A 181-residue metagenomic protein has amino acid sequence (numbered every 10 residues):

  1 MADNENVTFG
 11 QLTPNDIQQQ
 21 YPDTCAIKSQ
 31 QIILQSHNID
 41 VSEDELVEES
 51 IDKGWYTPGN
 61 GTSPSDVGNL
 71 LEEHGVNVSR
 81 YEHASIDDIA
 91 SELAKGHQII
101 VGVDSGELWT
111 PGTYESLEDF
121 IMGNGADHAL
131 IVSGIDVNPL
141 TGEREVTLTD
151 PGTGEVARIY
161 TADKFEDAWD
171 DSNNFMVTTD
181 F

Functional and structural regions predicted by a protein language model:
M1, E5-N6, T57, T113 (+1 more regions): Noncatalytic regulatory segments and standalone regulatory/sensor domains
A2-I89, A94-H97, D170-F181: Cysteine-nucleophile protease catalytic domains, especially the papain-like/related folds used in DUB/UBL proteases
V78, L108-T110: Short, ligand-facing micro-motifs at secondary-structure edges
E82-S85, V103-E107, G134-D136, D150-G152: A mature extracytoplasmic/lumenal domain signature
D88-A90, P111-L117: Flexible, surface-exposed loop/gating regions in the mature catalytic domains of secreted/periplasmic hydrolases
H97-V103, V146: A short hydrophobic beta-strand element
